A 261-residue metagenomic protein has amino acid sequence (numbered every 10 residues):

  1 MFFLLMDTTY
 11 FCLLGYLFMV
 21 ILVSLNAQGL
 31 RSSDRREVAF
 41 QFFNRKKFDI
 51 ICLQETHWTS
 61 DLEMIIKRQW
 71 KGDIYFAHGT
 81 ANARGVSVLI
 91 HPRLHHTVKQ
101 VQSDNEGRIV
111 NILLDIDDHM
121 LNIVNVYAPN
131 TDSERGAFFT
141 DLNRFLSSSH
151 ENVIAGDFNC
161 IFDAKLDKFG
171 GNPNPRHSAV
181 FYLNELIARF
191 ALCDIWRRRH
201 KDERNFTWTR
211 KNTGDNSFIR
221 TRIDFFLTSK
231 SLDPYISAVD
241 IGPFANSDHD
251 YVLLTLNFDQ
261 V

Functional and structural regions predicted by a protein language model:
M1-V261: A shared catalytic/ligand-binding motif for oxyanion handling
